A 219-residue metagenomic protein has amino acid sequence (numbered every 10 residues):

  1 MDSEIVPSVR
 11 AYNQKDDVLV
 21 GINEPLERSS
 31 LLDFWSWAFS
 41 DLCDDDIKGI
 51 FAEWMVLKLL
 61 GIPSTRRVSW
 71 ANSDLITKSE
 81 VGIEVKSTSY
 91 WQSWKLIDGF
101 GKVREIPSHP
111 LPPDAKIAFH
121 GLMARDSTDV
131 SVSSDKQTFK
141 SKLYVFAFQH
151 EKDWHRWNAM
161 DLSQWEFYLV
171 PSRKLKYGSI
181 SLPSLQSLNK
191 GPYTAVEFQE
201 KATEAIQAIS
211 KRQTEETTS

Functional and structural regions predicted by a protein language model:
M1-V81, K86-S219: Nucleic-acid endonuclease domains
